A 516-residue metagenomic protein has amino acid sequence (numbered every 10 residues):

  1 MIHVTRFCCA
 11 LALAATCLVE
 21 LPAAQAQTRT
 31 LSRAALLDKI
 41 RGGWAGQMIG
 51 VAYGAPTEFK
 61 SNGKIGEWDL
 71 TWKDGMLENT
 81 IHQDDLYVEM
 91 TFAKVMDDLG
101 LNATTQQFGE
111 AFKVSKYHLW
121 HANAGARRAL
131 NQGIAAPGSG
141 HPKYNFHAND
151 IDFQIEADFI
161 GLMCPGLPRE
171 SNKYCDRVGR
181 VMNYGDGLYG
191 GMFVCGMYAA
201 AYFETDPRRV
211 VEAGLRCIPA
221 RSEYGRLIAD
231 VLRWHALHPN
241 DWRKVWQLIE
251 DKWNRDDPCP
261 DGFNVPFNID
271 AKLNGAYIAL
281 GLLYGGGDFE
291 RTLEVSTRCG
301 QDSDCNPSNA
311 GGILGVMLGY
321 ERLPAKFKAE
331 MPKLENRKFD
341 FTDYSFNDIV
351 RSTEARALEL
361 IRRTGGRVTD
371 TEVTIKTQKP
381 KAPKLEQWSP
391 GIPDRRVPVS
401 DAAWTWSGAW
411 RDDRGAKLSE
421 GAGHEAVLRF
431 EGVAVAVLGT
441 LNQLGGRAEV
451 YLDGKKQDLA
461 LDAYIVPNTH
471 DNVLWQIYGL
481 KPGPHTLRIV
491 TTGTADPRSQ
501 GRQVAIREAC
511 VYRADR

Functional and structural regions predicted by a protein language model:
C8-E20: Bacterial N-terminal signal peptides
Q27-A35, Q83, D241-K272, E294-S296 (+7 more regions): Helix-termini ("caps") and immediately adjacent flexible loops/tails, especially at membrane-solvent interfaces
L31, L36, S139-A148, F159-L167 (+2 more regions): Accessory "access/gating" subregions that flank catalytic or transport cores
L31-G54: Mature N-terminal segment immediately following signal peptide/propeptide cleavage in secreted/periplasmic
A55-M90, T105-W120: Active-site-surrounding "flap" and adjacent substrate/cofactor-binding loops of secreted or lumenal enzymes, prototyped
K60, W68-D69, D186, V194-C195 (+2 more regions): Catalytic phosphate/nucleotide-handling subdomain of diverse soluble enzymes
G100-D152, L162: Extracytoplasmic mature domains of secreted/periplasmic and thylakoid-lumen proteins
Q378-R516: Glycan-recognition surfaces in beta-rich domains, encompassing non-catalytic CBMs and lectin-like receptor-binding
